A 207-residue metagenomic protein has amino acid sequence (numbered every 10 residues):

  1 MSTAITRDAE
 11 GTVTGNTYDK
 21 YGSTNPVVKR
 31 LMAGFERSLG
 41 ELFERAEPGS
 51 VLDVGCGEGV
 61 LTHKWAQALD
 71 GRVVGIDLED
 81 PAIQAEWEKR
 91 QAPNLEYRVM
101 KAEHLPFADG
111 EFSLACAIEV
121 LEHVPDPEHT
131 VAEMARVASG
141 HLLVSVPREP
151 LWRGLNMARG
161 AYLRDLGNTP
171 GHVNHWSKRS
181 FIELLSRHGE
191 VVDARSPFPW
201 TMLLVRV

Functional and structural regions predicted by a protein language model:
M1-A108, V131, A158-G189, D193-V207: Conserved N-terminal segment of class I S-adenosyl-L-methionine
G49, S113, G140: Conserved acidic residues
C116: A conserved beta-strand element that flanks and buttresses the S-adenosyl-L-methionine
V120: Hydrophobic adenine-recognition pocket in adenosine-nucleotide-binding enzymes
H123: Histidine-centered divalent metal-coordination motifs
D126-P127, L155: Conserved catalytic-core motifs of eukaryotic protein kinase domains, centered on the activation segment
E128-L142: A short glycine-rich, Lys/Arg-flanked "PGG" loop and its adjoining helix->strand segment in the class I
L143-D165: Conserved class I S-adenosyl-L-methionine
